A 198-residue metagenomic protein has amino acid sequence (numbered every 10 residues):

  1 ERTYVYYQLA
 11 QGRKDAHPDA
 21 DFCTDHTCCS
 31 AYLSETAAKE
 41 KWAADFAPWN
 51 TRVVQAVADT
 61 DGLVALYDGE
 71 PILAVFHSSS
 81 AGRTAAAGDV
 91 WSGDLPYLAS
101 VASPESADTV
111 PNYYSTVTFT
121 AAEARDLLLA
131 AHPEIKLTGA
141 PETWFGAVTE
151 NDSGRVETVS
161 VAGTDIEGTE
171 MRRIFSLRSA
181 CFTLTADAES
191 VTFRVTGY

Functional and structural regions predicted by a protein language model:
R2-Y198: Conserved, single-site charged/polar hotspot
